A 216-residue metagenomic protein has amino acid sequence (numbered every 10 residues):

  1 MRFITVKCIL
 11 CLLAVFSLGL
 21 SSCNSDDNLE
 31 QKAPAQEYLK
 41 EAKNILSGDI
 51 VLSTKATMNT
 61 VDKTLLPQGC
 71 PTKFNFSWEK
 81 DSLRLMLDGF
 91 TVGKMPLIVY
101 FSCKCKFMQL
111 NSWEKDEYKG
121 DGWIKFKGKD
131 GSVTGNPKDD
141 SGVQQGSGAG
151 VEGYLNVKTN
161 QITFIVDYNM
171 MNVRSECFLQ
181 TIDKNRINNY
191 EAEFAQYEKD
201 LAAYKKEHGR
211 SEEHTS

Functional and structural regions predicted by a protein language model:
M1-L10: Bacterial N-terminal signal peptides that target proteins for export
I9-S17: Sec-dependent N-terminal signal peptides
L18-S22: C-terminal motif of bacterial Sec signal peptides marking the signal peptidase cleavage site
S25-K125, M171-E212, S216: Acidic/polar, low-complexity intrinsically disordered N-terminal segments immediately downstream of a Sec signal
W123-Q161: Acidic, glycine-rich flexible loop segments
V157-E176: Ser/Thr/Pro-rich, low-complexity mucin-like regions that serve as glycosylated stalks/linkers or repetitive adhesive
